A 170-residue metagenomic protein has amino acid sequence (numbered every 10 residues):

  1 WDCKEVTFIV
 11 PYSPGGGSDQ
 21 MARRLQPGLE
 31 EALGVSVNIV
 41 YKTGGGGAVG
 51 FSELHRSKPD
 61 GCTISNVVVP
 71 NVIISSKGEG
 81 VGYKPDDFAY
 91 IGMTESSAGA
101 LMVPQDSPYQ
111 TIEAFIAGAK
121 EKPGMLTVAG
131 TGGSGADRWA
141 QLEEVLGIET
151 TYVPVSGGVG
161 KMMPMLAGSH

Functional and structural regions predicted by a protein language model:
W1-C3, S18-Q26, F51, K58-T63: Short histidine
C3-S13, V37-V40, T63-N66, A89 (+1 more regions): Short, well-ordered beta-strand elements
F8-A22, T43-G46, A129-G133: Extracytoplasmic "Venus flytrap"
G15, L54-H55, P164-L166: Hydrophobic residues within well-ordered alpha-helices
L29-A32, E53-T63, S75-K161: Hinge/capping helix and adjacent helix->loop/strand transition within the periplasmic-binding protein
Y41, G46, E53, K58 (+2 more regions): Conserved functional loop/turn residues at catalytic and ligand-binding sites
K42-G50, V153-M163, A167: Short helix-initiation/N-cap motifs at beta->coil->alpha
